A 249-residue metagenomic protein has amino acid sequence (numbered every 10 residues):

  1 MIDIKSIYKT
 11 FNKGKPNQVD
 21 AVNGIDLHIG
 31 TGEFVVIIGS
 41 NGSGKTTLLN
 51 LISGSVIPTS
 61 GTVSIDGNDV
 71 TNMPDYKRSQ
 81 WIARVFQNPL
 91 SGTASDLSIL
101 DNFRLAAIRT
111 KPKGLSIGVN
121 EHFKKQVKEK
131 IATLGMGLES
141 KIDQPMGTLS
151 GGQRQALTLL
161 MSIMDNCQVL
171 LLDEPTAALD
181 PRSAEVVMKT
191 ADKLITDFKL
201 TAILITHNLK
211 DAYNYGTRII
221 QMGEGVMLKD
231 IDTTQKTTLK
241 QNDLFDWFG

Functional and structural regions predicted by a protein language model:
M1, T10-G24, P74: A short, flexible loop at the N-terminus of ABC-type nucleotide-binding domains that lies
I38-S40: The feature captures the beta-strand-to-loop junction immediately N-terminal to the Walker
S53: Helix-to-loop junction immediately C-terminal to a conserved catalytic motif
G61-D69: Conserved ABC transporter NBD signature motif
D69-A83, K113-S116, N120, K236-N242: ABC ATPase NBD coupling module
S162-I163: ABC ATPase C-loop
T206-H207: H-loop/switch region of ABC-family ATPase nucleotide-binding domains
V226-G249: Conserved beta-strand-loop-alpha-helix hinge in the C-terminal portion of ABC ATPase nucleotide-binding domains
